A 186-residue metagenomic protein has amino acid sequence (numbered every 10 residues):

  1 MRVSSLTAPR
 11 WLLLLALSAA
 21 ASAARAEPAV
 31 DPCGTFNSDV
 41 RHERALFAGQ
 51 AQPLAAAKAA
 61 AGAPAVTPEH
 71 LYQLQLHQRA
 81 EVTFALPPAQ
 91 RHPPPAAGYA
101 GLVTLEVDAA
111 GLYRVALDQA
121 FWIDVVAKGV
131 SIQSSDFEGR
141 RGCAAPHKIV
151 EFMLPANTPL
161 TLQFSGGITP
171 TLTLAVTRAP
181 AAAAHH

Functional and structural regions predicted by a protein language model:
R2-L13: Bacterial N-terminal signal peptides that target proteins for export
A20-A24: N-terminal signal peptide c-region/cleavage motif recognized by signal peptidases
E27-A97, A183-H186: Non-catalytic extracellular/lumenal accessory regions of secreted precursors
G101-L105, C143-N157: Beta-sandwich interaction modules
V107-Q119: A short beta-strand element within beta-rich, extracytoplasmic domains of secreted/secretory-pathway proteins
G111-Y113, F152-I168: Noncatalytic modules at the cell exterior or secretory-pathway interfaces, chiefly beta-strand-rich lectin/adhesion
A120-D136: Short, surface-exposed beta-strand/strand-loop-strand elements in extracellular ectodomains
I168-P180: Edge beta-strands of jelly-roll/beta-sandwich modules across compartments, strongly enriched in secreted/luminal
